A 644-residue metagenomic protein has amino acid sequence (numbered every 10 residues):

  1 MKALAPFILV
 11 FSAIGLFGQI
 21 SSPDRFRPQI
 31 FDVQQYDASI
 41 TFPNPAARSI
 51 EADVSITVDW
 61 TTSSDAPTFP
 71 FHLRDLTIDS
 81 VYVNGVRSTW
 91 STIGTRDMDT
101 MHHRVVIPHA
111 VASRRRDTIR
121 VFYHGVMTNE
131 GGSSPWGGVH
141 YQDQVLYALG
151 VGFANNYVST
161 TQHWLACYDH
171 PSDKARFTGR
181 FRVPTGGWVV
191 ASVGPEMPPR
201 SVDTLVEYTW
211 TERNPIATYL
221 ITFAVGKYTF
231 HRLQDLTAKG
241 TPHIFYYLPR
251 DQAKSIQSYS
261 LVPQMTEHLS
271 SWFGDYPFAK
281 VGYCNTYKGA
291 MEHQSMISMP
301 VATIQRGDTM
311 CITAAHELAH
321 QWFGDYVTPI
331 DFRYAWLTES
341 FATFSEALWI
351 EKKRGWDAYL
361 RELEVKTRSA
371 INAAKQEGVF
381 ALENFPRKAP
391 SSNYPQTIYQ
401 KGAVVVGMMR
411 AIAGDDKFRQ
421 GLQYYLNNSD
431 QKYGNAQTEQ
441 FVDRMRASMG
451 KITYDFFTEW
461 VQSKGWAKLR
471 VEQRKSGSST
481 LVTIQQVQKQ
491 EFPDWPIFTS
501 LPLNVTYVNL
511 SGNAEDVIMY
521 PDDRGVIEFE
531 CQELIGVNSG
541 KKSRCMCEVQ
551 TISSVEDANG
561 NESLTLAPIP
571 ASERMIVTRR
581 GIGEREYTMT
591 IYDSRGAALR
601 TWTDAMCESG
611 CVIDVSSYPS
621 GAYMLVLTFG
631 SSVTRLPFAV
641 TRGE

Functional and structural regions predicted by a protein language model:
G18-E51, L146-Y147, V151, D169-P171 (+1 more regions): N-terminal, polar/Ser/Thr-rich
S21-P28, F122-F177, R544-S554, G560 (+1 more regions): Glycine/proline-rich low-complexity spacer/linker segments in large multi-domain proteins
A52, N156-S159, C167-A315, F344: Hydrophobic helix-coil surface modules that form long, contiguous segments used for peptide/substrate interaction
D75-Q142, E528: A surface-exposed beta-strand-loop module
S298-R361: Zinc-dependent metallopeptidase catalytic helix centered on the HExxH motif and its immediate flanking segment
E339-V404, M408, Q431-K432: Acidic/His/Gly-enriched intrinsically disordered linker/tail segments that often contain short helix/coil "MoRF-like"
P395-G477, L481-V482: Amphipathic alpha-helical substructures
N559-A567, A571-E644: C-terminal outer-membrane/trafficking sorting elements
